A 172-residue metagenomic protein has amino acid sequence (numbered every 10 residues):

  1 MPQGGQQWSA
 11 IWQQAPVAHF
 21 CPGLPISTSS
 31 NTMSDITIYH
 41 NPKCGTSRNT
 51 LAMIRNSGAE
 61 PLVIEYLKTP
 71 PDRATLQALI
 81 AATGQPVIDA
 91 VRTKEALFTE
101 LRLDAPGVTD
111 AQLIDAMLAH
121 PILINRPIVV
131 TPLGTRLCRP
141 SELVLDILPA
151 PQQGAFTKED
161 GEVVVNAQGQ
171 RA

Functional and structural regions predicted by a protein language model:
S34-S57, P61-Y66: Local sequence-structure signature of Cys/Sec-based thiol-disulfide redox active-site neighborhoods
Y66-A172: Thiol/selenol-based redox catalytic cores and closely related redox-interacting motifs
